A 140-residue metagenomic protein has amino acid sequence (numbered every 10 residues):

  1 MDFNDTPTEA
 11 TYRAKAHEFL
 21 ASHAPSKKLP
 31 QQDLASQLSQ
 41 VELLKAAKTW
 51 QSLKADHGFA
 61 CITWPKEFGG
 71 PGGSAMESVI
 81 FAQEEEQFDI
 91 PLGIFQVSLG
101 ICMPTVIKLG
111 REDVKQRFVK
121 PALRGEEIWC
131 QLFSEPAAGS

Functional and structural regions predicted by a protein language model:
M1-P30, S36-L38, A46-T49, F59-A60: Flavin-dependent oxidoreductase catalytic core characteristic of acyl-CoA dehydrogenase/oxidase-like enzymes
L29-S140: Glycine-rich flavin
